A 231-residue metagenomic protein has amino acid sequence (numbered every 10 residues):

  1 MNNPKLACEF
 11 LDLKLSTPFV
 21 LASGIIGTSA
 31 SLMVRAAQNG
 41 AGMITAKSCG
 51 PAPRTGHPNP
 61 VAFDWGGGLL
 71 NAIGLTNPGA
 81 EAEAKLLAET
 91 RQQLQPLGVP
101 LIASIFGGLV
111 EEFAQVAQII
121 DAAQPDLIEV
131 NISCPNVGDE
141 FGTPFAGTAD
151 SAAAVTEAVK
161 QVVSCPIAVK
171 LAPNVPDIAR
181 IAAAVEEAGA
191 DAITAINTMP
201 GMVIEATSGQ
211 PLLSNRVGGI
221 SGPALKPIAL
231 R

Functional and structural regions predicted by a protein language model:
M1-L101, G107-G108: N-terminal capping/small domains of soluble enzymes
P18-V20, M43, G98-S104, L127-E129 (+2 more regions): Structural preference for beta-strand elements that scaffold enzyme active sites
I26, C49, F106-G108, S133-P135 (+2 more regions): Active-site beta-loop-alpha junctions enriched in small/polar residues
A30-A36, E111-A122, V175-A188: Catalytic cores of alpha/beta
G42-H57, P125-P135, D191-M199: Non-cysteine beta-strand/loop elements that form the S-adenosyl-L-methionine
G67-V99, A146-V169, L212-R231: Alpha-helix-loop-beta-strand connector modules within alpha/beta enzyme cores
L69-A72, P135-D150, I181-R231: Glycine/Thr-rich beta-alpha phosphate-binding loop at enzyme active sites
A117-V163, L171-A172, A188: Metal-dependent enolase-superfamily TIM-barrel catalytic cores that perform enediolate-based chemistry
